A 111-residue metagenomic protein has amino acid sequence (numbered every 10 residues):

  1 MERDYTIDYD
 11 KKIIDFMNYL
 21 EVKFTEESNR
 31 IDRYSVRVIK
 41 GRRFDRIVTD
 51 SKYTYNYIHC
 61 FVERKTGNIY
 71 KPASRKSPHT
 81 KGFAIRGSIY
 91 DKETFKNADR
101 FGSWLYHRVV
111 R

Functional and structural regions predicted by a protein language model:
M1-I31: Short, non-transmembrane alpha-helical segments in secretory-pathway proteins
D10, I14-M17, S28, V36 (+4 more regions): Intrinsically disordered, low-complexity regions
D32-C60: Exposed beta-strand-loop-beta-strand "reactive/processing" segments of non-cytosolic proteins
V62-R64: Short, acidic, Ser/Thr-enriched surface-loop or helix-capping motifs
T66-K96: A short, surface-exposed interaction/processing loop segment used at functional sites
G87-R111: C-terminal partner/receptor-binding element of secreted or periplasmic proteins
